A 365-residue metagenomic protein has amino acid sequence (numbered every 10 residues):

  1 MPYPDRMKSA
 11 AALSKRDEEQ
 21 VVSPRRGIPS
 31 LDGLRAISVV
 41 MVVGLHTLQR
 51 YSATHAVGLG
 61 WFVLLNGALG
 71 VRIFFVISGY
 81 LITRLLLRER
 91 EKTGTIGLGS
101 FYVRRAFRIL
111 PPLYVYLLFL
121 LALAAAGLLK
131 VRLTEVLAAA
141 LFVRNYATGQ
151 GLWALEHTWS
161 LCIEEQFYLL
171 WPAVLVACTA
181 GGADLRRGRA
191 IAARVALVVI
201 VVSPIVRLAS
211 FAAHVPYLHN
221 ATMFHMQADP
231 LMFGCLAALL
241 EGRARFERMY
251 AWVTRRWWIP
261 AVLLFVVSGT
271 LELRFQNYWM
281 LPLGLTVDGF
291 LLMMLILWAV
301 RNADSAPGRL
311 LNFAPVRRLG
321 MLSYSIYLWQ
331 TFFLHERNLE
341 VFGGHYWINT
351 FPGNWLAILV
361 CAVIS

Functional and structural regions predicted by a protein language model:
P2-R25, T93-S100, D184-G188, F246-V253 (+1 more regions): Membrane-interfacial, low-structure loops and terminal tails that flank and connect transmembrane helices in multi-pass
K8, L13-Q20, V71-F107, V115-L128 (+5 more regions): Juxtamembrane transmembrane-helix termini
R25-P29, L59-V71, K130-T134, G151-I163 (+4 more regions): Interfacial loop-to-helix transition and helix-capping segments at the boundaries of transmembrane helices
S38-L48, Y116, R189-F211, W258-T270 (+1 more regions): Small-polar-interrupted transmembrane alpha-helices in polytopic inner-membrane proteins
V42, A68, L231, C235-L236 (+1 more regions): Alpha-helical transmembrane segments of multi-pass integral membrane proteins
R50, E135-G151: Extracytosolic (periplasmic/ER-lumenal) interhelical loops and adjacent juxtamembrane/interface segments of multi-pass
A68-V71, I77, L87-A122, A138 (+6 more regions): Transmembrane alpha-helical segments and their boundary/interface "anchor" motifs in multi-pass integral membrane
F167-V201, L239-W257: Solvent-exposed interhelical
